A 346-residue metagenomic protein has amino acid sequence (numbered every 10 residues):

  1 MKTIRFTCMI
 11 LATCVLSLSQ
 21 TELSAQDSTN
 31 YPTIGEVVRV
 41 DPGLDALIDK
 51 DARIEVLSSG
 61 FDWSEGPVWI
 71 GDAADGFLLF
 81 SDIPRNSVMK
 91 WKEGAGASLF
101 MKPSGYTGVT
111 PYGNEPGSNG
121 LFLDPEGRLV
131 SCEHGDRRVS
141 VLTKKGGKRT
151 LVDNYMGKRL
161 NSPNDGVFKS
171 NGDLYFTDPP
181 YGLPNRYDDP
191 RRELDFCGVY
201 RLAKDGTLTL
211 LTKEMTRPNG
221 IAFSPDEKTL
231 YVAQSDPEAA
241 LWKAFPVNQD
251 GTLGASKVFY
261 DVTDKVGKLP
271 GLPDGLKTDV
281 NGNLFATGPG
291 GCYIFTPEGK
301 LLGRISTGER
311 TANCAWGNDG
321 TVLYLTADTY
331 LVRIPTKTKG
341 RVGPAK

Functional and structural regions predicted by a protein language model:
M1-I10, S19-T21: Bacterial N-terminal signal peptides that target proteins for export
I10-A12, A312: Domain-scale selection of a single, long terminal region that carries the protein's primary operational module
L23-K346: Sequence-structural signature of mature extracellular/luminal beta-sheet repeat domains, prominently beta-propellers
